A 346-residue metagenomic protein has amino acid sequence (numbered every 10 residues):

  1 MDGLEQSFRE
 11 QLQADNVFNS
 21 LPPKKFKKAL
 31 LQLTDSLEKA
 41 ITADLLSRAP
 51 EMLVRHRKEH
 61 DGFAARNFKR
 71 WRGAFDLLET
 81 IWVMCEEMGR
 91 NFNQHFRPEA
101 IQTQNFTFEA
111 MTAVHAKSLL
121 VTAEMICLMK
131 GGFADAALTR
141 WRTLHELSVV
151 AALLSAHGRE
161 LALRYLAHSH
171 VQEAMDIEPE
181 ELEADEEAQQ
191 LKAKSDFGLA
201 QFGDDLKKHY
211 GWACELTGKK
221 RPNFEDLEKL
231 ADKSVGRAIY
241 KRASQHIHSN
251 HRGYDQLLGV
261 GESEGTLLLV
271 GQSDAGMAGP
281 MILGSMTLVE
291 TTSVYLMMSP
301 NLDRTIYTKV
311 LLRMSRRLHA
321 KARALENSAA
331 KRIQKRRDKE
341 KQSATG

Functional and structural regions predicted by a protein language model:
M1-Q102, A167-G346: Secondary-shell segments that build the walls of catalytic and ion/ligand-binding clefts
V83-L153: Long, hydrophobic/aromatic-enriched structural stretches that serve as scaffold segments
R140, R159-E160, L258: Residue-level detector of alpha-helical recognition elements and their boundaries
A151, S155-R159, L163: Predominantly late transmembrane helices and immediately cytosolic-facing juxtamembrane segments
